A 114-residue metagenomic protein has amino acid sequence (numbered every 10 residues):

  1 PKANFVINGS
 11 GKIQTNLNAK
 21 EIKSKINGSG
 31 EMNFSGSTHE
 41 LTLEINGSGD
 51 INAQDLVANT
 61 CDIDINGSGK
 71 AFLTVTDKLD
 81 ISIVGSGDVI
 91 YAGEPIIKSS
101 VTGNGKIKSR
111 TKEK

Functional and structural regions predicted by a protein language model:
P1-T111: Extended, compositionally simple hydrophobic/Ser/Thr-rich segments that build repetitive fibrous architectures
